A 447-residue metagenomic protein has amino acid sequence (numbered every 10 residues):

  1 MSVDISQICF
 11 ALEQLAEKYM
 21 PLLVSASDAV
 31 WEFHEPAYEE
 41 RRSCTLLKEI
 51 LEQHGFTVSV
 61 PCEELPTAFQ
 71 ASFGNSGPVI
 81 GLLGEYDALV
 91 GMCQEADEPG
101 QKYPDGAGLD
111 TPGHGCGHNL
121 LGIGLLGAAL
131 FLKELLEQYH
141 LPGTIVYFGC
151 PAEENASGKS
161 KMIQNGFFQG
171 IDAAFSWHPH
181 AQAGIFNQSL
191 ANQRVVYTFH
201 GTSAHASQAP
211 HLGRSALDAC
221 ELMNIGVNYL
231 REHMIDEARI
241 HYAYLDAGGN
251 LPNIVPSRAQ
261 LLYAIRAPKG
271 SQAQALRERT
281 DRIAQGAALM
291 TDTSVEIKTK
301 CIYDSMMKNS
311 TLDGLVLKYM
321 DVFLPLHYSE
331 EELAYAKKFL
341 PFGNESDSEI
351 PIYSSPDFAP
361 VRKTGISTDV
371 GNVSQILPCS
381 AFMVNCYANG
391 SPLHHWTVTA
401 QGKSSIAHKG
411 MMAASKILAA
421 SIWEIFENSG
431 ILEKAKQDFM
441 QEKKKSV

Functional and structural regions predicted by a protein language model:
D4, I8-A11, Y19-A26, E39-I50 (+20 more regions): General structural feature for long, well-ordered alpha-helical segments within catalytic domains of soluble enzymes
D4-H114, N119, I123-G143: Acidic/His- and Gly-rich active-site-bordering loop/insert found across diverse amide/peptide-bond hydrolases
V30, L82, H118, Y147 (+7 more regions): Divalent metal-coordination and catalytic microenvironments
T67, L89, K102-G113, N119-L120 (+2 more regions): Histidine/acidic-residue-rich, glycine-tolerant segments that coordinate divalent metal ions
L83, H200, A381-N385: Non-cysteine beta-strand/loop elements that form the S-adenosyl-L-methionine
M92-Y103, Q188-N192, N389-H395: Short, flexible, mixed-charge acidic loops at enzyme active sites
E98-G115, H200-A204, S354-D357, H395-S404: Glycine/charged-rich beta-loop-alpha catalytic/anionic-binding loops adjacent to active sites
E221-V447: Metal-dependent amide/peptide-bond hydrolase catalytic core, centered on the "pita-bread" metallohydrolase fold
